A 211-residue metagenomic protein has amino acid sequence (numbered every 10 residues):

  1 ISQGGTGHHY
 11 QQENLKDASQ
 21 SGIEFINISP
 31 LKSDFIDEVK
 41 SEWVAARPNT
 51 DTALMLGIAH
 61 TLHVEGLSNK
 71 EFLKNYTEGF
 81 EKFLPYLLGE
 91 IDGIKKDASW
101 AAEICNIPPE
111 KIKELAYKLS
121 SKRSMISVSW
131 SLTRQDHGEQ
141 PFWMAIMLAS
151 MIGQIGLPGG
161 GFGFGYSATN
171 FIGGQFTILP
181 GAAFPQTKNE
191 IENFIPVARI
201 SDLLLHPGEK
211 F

Functional and structural regions predicted by a protein language model:
I1-I28, F35, T52-L56, S150-F211: Extended redox/cofactor-interaction regions of prokaryotic respiratory oxidoreductases
S19-I26, L31-S121: Long, well-ordered, tryptophan-enriched scaffold segments
S29, A116, V128-L132, F164-Y166: Active-site proximal loops enriched in glycine and acidic residues that flank catalytic Cys/His/Asp and coordinate
D37-E38, H137-P141: A short acidic (Asp/Glu
N69-K70, I112, I126-S127, Q154-F164: Acidic/polar loop patches that form or flank catalytic/metal-binding clefts of enzymes that bind anionic ligands
A101-I104, S129-H137, A168: Conserved short loop/turn motifs at secondary-structure junctions
S121-S129: A glycine-centered loop/beta-turn motif at secondary-structure junctions
Q140-S150: Basic, amphipathic alpha-helical segments enriched in Lys/Arg and hydrophobic/aromatic residues
